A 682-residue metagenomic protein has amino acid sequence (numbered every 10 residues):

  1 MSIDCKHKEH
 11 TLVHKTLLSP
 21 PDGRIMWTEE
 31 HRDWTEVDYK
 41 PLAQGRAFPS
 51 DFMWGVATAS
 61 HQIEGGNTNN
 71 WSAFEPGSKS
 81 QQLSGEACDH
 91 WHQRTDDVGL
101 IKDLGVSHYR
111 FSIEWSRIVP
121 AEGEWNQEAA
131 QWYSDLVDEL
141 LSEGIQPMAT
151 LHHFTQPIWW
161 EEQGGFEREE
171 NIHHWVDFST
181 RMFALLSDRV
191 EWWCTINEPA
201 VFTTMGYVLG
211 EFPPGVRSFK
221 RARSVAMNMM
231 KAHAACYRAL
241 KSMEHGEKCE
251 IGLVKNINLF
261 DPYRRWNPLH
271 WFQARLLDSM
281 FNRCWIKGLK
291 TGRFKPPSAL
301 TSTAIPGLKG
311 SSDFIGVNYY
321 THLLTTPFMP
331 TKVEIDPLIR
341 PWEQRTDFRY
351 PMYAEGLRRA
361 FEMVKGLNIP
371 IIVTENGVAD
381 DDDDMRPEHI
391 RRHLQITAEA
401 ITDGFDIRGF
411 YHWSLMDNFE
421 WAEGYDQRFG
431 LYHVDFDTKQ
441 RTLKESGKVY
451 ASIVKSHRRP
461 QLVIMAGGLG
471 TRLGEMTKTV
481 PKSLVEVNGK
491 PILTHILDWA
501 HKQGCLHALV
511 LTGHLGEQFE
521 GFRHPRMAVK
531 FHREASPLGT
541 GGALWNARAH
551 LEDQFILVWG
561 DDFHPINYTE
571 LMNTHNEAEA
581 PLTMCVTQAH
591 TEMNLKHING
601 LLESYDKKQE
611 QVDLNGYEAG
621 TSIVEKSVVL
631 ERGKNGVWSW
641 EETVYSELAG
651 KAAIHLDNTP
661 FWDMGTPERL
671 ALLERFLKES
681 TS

Functional and structural regions predicted by a protein language model:
S2-S78, K102, E122, Q131-R386 (+1 more regions): Active-site region of glycoside hydrolase catalytic domains
S72-L100, L104: Aromatic- and Gly/Pro-rich amphipathic surface segment
Q93-E114, G310, F314: Catalytic domains of carbohydrate-active enzymes, especially glycoside hydrolases
P199, N376, L469, D561-D562: Active-site metal-binding loops of divalent metal-dependent hydrolases
R459-I464, E486, K490-E570, G633 (+1 more regions): Conserved N-terminal catalytic core of the sugar/cofactor nucleotidyltransferase
R459-K478: N-terminal nucleotide-binding beta1-loop-alpha1 segment
F555-I556, F563, T569-N576, A589-T591 (+1 more regions): Catalytic-core segments of class I nucleotidyltransferases/pyrophosphorylases that form NMP-activated intermediates
A578-Q588: A short, conserved acidic/glycine-rich loop-to-beta-strand motif that forms the donor nucleotide-sugar/metal
